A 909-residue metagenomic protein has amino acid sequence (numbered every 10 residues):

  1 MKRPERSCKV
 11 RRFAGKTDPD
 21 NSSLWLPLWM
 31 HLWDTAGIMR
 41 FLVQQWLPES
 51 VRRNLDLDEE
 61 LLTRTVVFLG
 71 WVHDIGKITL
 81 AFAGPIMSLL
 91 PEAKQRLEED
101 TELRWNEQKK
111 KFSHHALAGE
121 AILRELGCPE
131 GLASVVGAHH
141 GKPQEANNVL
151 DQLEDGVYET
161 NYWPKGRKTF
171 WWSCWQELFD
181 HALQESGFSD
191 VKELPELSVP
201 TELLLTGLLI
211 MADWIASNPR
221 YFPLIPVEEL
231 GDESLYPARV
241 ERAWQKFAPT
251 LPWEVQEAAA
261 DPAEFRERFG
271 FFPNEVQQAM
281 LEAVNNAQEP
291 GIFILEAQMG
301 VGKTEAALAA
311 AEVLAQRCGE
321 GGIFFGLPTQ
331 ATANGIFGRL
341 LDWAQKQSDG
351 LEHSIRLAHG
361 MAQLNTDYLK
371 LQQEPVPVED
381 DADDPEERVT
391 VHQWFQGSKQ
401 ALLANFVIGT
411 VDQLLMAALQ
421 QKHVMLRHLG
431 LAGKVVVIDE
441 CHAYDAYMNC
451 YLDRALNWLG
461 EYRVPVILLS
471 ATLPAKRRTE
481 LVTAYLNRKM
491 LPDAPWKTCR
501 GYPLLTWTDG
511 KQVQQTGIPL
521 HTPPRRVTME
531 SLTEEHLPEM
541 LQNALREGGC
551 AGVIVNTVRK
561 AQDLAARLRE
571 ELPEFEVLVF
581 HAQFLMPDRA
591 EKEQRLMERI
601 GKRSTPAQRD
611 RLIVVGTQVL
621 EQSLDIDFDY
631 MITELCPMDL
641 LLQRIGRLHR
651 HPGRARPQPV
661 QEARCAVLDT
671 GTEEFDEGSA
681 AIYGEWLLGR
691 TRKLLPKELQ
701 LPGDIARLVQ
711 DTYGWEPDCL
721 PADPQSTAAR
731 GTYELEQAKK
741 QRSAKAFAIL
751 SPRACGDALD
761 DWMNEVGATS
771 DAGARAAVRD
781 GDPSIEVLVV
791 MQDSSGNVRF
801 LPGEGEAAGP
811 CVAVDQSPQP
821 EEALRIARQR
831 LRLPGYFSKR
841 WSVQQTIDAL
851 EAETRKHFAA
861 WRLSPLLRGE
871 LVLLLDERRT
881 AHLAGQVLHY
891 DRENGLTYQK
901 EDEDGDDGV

Functional and structural regions predicted by a protein language model:
K2-E257: Accessory nucleic-acid engagement/destabilization modules that flank
L132, R478, E535, E539-Q542 (+3 more regions): C-terminal helicase lobe and adjacent C-terminal extensions/tails of nucleic-acid helicase motors
A259-E296: Conserved pre-motif I regulatory segment
E289-A311, Y444, S470: Walker A/P-loop
G322-A344, L357-Q363, L473-R477, V558: Conserved Walker A/P-loop ATP-binding site and its immediately adjacent core in helicase/helicase-like ATPase domains
L340-N405, V411-L415: A substrate-engagement module of RecA-like helicase motors
L429-V435, H442-Q515: Post-DEXD/H (motif II) to motif III coupling segment of the RecA-like Helicase ATP-binding lobe
K489-A561: Conserved interdomain linker/interface between the two RecA-like ATPase lobes of SF2 helicase motors
